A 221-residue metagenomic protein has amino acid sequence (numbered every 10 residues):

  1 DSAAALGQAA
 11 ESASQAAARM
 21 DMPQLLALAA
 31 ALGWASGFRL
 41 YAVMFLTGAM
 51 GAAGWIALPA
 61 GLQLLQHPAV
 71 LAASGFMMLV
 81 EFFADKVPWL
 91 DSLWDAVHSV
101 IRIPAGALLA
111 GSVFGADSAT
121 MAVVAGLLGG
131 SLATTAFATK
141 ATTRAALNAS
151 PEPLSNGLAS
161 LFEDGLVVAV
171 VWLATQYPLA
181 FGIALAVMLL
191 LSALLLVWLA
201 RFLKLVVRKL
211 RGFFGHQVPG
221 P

Functional and structural regions predicted by a protein language model:
S2-A10, Q15-Q24, G51-A69, L109-A125 (+1 more regions): Helix-coil boundary and interhelical linker segments in multi-pass alpha-helical membrane proteins
A30-L40, F82-K86: Transmembrane alpha-helix interface/packing and boundary motifs in multi-pass membrane proteins, characterized by
R39-Y41, Q63-S74, H98-I103: Helical membrane-embedded segments and adjacent short helical loop/helix-boundary regions of multi-pass membrane
L62-A69, F114-A122, A141-E152, R201-F214: A cytosolic-side transmembrane-helix exit/cap motif
H67, S92-P104, G126-L127, P151 (+1 more regions): Cytoplasmic-side transmembrane-helix entry/capping segments in multi-pass membrane proteins
L79-S92, T139-N148: C-terminal ends of transmembrane helices
S99-G111, S155-A169, H216-P221: Small-residue-rich segments of transmembrane alpha-helices in multi-pass membrane proteins, especially helix faces
P104-V113, S118, A122-T143, G165: Mid-bilayer segments of alpha-helical transmembrane spans in multi-pass integral membrane proteins that mediate
